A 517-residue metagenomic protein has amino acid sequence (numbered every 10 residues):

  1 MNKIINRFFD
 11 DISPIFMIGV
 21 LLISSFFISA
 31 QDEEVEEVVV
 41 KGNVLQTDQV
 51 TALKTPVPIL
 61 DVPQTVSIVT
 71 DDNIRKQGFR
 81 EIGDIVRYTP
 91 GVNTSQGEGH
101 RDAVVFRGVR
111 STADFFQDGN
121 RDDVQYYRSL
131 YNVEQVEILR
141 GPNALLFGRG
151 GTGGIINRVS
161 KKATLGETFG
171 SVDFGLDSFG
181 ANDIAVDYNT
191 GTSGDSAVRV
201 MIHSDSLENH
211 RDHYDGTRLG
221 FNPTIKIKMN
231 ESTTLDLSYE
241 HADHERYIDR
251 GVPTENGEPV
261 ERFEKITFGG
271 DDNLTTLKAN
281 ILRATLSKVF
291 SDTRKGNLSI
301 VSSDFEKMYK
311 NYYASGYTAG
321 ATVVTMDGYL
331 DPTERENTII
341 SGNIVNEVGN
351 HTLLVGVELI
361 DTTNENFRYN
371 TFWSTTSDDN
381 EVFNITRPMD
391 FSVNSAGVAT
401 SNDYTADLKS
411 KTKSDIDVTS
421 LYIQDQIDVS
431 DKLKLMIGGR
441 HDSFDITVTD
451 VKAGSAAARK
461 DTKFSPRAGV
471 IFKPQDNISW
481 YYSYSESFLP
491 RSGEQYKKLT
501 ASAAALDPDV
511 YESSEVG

Functional and structural regions predicted by a protein language model:
V35-E167, V516: Acidic, small-polar-rich N-terminal luminal/periplasmic segments of exported/outer-membrane proteins
Y131-E134, L145-P223, M229-T233, N280 (+1 more regions): Outer-membrane beta-barrel translocator/receptor signature
K161, G166-D187, V348-N350, V357-V429 (+2 more regions): Outer-membrane beta-barrel transmembrane domain signature of Gram-negative proteins, especially the mid-to-C-terminal
L176-S178, D212-T217, N273-K278, L330-E336 (+3 more regions): Replace "Gram-negative outer membrane beta-barrel proteins" with "bacterial and organellar outer membrane beta-barrel
D183, N209-H213, H244-R250, F305-N311 (+6 more regions): Outer-membrane beta-barrel proteins
V186-D212, G216-N222, A279-T285, K295-V345 (+3 more regions): Surface-exposed extracellular loop regions of Gram-negative outer-membrane beta-barrel proteins
D205, N209, F221-V289, T293-K295 (+4 more regions): Acidic/polar loop-and-plug regions of large Gram-negative outer-membrane beta-barrel proteins
K226-N230, N350-T352, V357-T362, T412-G517: Structural signature of Gram-negative outer-membrane beta-barrels, strongest in the C-terminal barrel of TonB-dependent
